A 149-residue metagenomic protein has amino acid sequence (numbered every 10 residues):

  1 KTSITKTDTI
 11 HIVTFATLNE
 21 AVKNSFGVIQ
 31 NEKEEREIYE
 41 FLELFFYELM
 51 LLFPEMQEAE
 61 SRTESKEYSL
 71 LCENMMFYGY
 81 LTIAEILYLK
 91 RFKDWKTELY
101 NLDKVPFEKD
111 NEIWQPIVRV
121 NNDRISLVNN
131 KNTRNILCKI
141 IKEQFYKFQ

Functional and structural regions predicted by a protein language model:
K1-Q149: Accessory terminal alpha-helical modules
